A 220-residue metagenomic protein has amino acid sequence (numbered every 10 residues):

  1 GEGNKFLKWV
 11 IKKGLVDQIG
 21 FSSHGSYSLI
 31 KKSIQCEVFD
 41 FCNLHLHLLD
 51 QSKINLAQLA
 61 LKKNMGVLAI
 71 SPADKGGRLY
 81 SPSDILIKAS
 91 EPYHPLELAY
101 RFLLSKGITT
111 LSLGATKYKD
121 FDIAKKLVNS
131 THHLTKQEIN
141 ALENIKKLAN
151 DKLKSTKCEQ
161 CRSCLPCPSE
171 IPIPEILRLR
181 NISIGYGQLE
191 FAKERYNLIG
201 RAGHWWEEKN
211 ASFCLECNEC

Functional and structural regions predicted by a protein language model:
G1, S22, H45, G114 (+1 more regions): Conserved residues at the C-terminal ends of beta-strands
G1-F6, S23-V38, I54-L56: Distinct, well-ordered alpha-helical segments
E2, H24-G25, D50-Q51, H94 (+1 more regions): Residue-level recognition of alpha-helix initiation/capping sites
W9, C36-V38, I54-C220: Structured C-terminal cap/extension of enzyme domains
K12: Substrate-engagement module of ASCE P-loop NTPases
L15-Q18, G66: Proline-centered loop/turn at the N-terminus of a beta-strand
Q18-G25, N43-D50: Catalytic beta/alpha-barrel core
